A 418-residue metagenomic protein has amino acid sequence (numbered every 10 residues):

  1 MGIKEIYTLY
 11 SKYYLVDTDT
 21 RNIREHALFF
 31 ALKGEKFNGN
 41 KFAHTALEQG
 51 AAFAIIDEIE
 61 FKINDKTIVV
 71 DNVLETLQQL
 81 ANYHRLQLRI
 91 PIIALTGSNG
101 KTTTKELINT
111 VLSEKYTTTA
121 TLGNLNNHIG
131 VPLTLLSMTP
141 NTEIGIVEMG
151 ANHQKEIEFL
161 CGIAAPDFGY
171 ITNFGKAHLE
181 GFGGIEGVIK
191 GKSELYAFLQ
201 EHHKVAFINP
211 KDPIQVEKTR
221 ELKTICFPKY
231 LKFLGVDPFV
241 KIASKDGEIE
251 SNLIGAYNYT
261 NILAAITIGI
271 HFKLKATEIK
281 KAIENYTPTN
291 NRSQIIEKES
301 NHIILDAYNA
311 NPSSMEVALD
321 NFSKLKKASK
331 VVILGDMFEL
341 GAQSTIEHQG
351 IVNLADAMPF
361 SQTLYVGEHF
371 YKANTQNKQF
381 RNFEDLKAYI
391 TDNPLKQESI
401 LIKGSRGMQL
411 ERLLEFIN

Functional and structural regions predicted by a protein language model:
M1-Q79, Y83, I254, S323-K327 (+2 more regions): N-terminal leader/targeting and accessory segments in enzymes
A27, A46, L80, L95 (+11 more regions): Residue-level signal for inorganic ion chemistry
L32-F37, P288-T289, A307-K378, S405: Active-site beta-alpha connecting loops in nucleotide-dependent enzymes
D57-N64, Y170-H302, K327-A328, V352-Q362 (+3 more regions): Acidic, Mg2+-coordinating active-site environments of NTP-dependent enzymes
E75-A206, P210, I214-K223, G269-I270 (+2 more regions): Phosphate-binding loop of NTP-binding sites
L95, N290-R292, G407, E411-L413: ATP-dependent carboxylate/acyl-activation modules
Q379, E398-E415: Peripheral docking tails and interdomain loops at the edges of cofactor- or intermediate-handling domains
